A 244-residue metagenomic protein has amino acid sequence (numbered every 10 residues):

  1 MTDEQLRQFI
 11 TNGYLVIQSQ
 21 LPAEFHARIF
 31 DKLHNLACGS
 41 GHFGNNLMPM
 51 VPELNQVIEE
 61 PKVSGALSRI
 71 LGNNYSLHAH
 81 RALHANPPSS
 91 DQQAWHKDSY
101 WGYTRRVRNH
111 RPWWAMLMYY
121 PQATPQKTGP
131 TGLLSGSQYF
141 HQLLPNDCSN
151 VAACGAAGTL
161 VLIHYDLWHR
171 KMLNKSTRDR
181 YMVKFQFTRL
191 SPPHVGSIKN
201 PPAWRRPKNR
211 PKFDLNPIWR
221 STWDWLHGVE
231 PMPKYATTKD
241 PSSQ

Functional and structural regions predicted by a protein language model:
M1-R106: Non-heme Fe(II)-dependent double-stranded beta-helix
P22-E24, A82-A85, Y100, T124-Q126 (+3 more regions): Short, solvent-exposed loop/turn segments at secondary-structure junctions
A79-A82, L117-Y119, V183-F187: A structural signal for short, well-ordered beta-strand segments
S90-C154, H194-P201: Catalytic core of non-heme Fe(II) oxygenases with the double-stranded beta-helix
A115, T159, Y181: Residue-level detector of short, conserved catalytic/binding motifs and their immediate flanks
G155-H169: Conserved metal-binding segment of the jelly-roll/cupin
L167, M172-Q244: Non-heme Fe(II)/2-oxoglutarate
